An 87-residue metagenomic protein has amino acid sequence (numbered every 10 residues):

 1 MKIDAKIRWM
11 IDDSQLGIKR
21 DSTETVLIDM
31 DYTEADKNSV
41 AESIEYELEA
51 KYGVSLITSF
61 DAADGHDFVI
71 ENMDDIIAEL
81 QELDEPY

Functional and structural regions predicted by a protein language model:
K2-N38: N-terminal acidic leader/helix
D31-Y87: Acidic, low-complexity intrinsically disordered segments
